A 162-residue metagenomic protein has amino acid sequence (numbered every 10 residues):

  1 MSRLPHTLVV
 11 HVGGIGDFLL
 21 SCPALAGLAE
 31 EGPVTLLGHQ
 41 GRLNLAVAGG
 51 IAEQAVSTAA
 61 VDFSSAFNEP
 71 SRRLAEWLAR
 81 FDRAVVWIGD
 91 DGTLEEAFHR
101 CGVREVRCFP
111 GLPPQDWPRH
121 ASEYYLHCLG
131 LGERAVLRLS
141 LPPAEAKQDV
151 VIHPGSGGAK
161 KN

Functional and structural regions predicted by a protein language model:
M1-N162: Catalytic machinery of carbohydrate-active enzymes, primarily nucleotide-sugar-dependent glycosyltransferases
